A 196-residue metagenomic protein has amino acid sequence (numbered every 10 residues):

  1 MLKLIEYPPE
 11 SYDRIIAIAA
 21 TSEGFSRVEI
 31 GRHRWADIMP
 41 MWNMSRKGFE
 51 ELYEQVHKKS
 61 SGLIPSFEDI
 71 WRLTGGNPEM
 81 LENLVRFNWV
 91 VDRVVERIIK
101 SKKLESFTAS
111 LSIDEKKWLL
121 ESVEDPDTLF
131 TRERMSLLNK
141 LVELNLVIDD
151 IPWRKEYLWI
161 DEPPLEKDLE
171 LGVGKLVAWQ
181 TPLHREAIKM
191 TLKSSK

Functional and structural regions predicted by a protein language model:
M1, G62, E133: Soluble or luminal CAZymes and related metallo-dependent hydrolases
M1-R32, I38-M41: Sensor-1/coupling segment of RecA-like P-loop NTPase cores
L4-P9, Y53-H57, L138-L141, N145: Hydrophobic, Leu/Ile/Phe/Ala-enriched alpha-helical segments that form helix-helix packing faces
I30-D37, K47-Y53, E96-T108, L141: A generic "structured core" feature
A36-R86, T108-S112: Conserved small helical "lid"/interfacial subdomain of P-loop NTPases
F67-I70, L81-W159: Winged-helix-like regulatory helical subdomains adjacent to P-loop NTPase cores
L146-K196: Short capping/hinge segments at domain boundaries that bridge a core fold to an adjacent linker or tail
